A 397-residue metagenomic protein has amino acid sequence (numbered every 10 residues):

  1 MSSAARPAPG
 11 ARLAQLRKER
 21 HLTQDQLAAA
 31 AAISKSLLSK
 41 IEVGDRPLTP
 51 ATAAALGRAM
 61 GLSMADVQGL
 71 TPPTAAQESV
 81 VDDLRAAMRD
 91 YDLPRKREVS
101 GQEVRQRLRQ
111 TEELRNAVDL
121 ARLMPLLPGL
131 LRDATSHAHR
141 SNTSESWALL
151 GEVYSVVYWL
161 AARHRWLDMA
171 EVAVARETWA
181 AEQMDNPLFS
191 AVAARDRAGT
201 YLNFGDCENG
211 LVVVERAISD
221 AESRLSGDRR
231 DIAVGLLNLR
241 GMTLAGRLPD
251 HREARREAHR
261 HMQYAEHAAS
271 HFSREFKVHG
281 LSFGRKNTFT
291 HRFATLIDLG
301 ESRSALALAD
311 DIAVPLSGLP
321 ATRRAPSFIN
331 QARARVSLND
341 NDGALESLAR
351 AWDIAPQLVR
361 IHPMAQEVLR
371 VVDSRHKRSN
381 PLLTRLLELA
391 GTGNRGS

Functional and structural regions predicted by a protein language model:
M1-A8: A detector for short, charged/polar N-terminal pre-domain segments
A5, R95-R97, G101-L108, E112-S397: Conserved binding/catalytic microenvironments
A11-A30: Short basic helix-loop element that most often maps to the first helix and adjoining turn of HTH DNA-binding modules
A29, P50-A53, P72: Long, hydrophobic alpha-helical segments
A32-L48, G69: Recognition helix of helix-turn-helix/homeodomain-like DNA-binding domains that insert into the DNA major groove
A51-D66: DNA major-groove recognition helix of helix-turn-helix/homeodomain DNA-binding modules
G69-K96: Short, charged recognition helix plus adjacent turn of helix-turn-helix-like nucleic-acid-binding domains
